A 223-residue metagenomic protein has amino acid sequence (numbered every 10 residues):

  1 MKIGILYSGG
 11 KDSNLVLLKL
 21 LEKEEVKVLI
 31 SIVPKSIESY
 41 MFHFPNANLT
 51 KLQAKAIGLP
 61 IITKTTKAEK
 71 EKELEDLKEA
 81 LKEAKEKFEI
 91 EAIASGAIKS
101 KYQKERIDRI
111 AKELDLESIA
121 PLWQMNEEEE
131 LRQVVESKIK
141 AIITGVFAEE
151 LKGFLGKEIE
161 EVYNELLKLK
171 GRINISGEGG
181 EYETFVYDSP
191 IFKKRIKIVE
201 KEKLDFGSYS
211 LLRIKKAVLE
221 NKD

Functional and structural regions predicted by a protein language model:
M1-D223: Nucleotide-activated chemistry modules centered on ATP-dependent adenylation/adenylyltransferase
